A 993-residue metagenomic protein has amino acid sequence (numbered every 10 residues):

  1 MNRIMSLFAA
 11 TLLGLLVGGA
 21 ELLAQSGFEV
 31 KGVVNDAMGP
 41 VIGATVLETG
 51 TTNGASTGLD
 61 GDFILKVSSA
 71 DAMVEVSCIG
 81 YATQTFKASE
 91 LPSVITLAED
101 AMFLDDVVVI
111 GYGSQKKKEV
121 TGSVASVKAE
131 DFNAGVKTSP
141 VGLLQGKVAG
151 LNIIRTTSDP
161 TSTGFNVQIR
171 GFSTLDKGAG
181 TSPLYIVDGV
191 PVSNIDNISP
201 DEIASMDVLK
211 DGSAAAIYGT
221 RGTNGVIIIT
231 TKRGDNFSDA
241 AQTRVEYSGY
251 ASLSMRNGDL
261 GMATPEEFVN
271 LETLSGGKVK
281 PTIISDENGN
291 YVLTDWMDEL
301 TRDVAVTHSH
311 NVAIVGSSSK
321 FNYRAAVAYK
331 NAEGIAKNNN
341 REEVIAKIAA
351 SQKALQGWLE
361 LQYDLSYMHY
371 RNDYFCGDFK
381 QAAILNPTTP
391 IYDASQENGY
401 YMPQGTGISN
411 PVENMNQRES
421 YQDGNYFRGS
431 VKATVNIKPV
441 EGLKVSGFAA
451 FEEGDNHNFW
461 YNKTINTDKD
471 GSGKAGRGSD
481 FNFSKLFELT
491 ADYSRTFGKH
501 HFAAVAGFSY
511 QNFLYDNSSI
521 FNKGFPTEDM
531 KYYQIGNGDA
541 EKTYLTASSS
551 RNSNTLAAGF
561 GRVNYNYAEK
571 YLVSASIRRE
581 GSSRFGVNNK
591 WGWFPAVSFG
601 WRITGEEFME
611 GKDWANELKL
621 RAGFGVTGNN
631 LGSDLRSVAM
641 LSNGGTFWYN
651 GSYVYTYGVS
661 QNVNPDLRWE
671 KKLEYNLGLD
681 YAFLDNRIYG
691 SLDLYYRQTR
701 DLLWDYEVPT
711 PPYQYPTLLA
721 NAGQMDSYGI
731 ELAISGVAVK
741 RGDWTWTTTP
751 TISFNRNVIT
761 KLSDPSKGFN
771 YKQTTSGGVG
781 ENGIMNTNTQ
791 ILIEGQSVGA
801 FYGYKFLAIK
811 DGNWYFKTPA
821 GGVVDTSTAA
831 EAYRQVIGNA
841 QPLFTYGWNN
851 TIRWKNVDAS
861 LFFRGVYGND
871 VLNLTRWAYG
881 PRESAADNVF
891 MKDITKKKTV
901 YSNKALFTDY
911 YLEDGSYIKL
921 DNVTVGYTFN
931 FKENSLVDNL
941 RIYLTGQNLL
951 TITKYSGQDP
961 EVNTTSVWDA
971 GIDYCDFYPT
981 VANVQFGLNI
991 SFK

Functional and structural regions predicted by a protein language model:
M1-I348, K353-A354, L359-Q362, M368 (+6 more regions): Short, small/polar-rich motifs associated with maturation and membrane association, primarily at protein termini
V46, V76, Y185, R495 (+5 more regions): Short aromatic-centered micro-motifs
F132, S182, D188, A305-H308 (+9 more regions): Extracellular/periplasmic, surface-exposed regions of secreted and cell-surface proteins
L184-V187, L572-G581, T818-Q841, S902: Catalytic-site beta-strand/loop segments enriched in glycine and acidic/polar residues
R244-V292, S519, A720, V737-A840 (+2 more regions): Conserved small-residue
G261-A263, N462-K463, F521-F525, P765-S766 (+2 more regions): Short Gly/aromatic-enriched secondary-structure transition segments
N839-V871: Glycine-rich, aromatic-lined ligand/substrate-binding cores of catalytic and carbohydrate-binding domains
A859-L920: C-terminal beta-barrel architecture of Gram-negative outer-membrane proteins
